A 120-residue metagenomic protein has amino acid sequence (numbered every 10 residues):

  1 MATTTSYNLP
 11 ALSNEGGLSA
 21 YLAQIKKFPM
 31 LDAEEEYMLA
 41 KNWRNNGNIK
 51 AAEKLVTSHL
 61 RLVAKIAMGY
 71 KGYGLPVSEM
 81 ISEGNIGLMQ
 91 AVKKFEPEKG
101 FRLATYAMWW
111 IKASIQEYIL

Functional and structural regions predicted by a protein language model:
A2-L120: Alpha-helical promoter-recognition and RNA polymerase-docking modules of transcription initiation factors, dominated by
